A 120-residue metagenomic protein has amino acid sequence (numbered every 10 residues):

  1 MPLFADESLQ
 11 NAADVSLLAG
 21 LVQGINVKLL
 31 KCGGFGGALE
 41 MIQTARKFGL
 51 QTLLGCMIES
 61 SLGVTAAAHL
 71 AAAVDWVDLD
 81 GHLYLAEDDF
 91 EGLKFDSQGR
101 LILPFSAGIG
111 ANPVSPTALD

Functional and structural regions predicted by a protein language model:
P2-F4, S8-D80: Catalytic alpha/beta core domains of metabolic enzymes, predominantly
M57-D120: Flexible C-terminal active-site loop/helix
